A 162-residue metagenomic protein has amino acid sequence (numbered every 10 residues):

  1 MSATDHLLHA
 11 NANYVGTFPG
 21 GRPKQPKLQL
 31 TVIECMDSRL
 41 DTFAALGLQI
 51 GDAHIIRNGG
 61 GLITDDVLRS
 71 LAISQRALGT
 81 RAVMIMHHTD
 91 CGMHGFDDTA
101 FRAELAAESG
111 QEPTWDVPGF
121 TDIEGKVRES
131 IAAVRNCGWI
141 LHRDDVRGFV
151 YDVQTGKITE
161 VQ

Functional and structural regions predicted by a protein language model:
M1-K27, G60-D66, I73-L78, M93-Q162: Divalent-metal-activated hydrolytic enzyme cores
N11, V32, I56, I85 (+1 more regions): Divalent metal-coordination and catalytic microenvironments
N13-T17, R22-L48: N-terminal short beta-loop-beta anion/metal-coordinating cradle
I33-C35, M86, F149: Short hydrophobic segments within beta-strands
M36-R39, T89-M93: Gly/Ser/Thr-rich loops at beta-strand to alpha-helix junctions that form or flank small-molecule/cofactor-binding
L40, D65-L68: Short glycine/serine/threonine-rich phosphate/pyrophosphate-binding segments that cradle anionic phosphate groups
G47-I55: Short helix-loop-beta junction
L78-H88: Ordered, amphipathic secondary-structure segments that act as subunit-interaction surfaces in large macromolecular
